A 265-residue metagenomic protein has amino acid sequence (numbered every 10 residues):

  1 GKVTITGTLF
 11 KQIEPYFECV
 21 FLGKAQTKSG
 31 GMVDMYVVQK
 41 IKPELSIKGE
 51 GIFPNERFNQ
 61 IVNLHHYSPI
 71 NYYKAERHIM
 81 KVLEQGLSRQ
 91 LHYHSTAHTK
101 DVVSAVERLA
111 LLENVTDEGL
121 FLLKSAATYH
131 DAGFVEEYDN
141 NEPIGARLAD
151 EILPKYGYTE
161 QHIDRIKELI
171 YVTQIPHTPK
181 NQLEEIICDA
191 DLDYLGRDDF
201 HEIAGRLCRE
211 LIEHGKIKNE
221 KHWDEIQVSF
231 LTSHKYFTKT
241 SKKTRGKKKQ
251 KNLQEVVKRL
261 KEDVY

Functional and structural regions predicted by a protein language model:
G1-N63, S241: Cytosolic regulatory/linker segments at or just downstream of nucleotide-handling modules in signal-transduction
K2-L9, V115-L122, G157-V172: Acidic/histidine metal-binding catalytic segments
Q39-N71, L87-D117, Y129, Y158-T159 (+1 more regions): Divalent metal-dependent phosphate-bond-processing catalytic cores, especially two-metal-ion Mg2+/Mn2+ enzymes that act
K74-I79, E142: Short catalytic/metal-binding and nucleic-acid-binding patches
H78-V82, G86, Y171-Q174: Intrinsically disordered, low-complexity activation-like regions
M80, E84, V103-E107, D150: Amphipathic, well-packed alpha-helical segments that form the structural scaffold of globular domains
V102, E118-E136, N141, G145 (+1 more regions): His-Asp-centered metal-binding catalytic motifs of divalent-metal-dependent phosphohydrolases/nucleases
E142, A146-P176, Q182: Glycine- and acidic-residue-rich phosphate-binding/metal-coordinating active-site segment common to enzymes that handle
